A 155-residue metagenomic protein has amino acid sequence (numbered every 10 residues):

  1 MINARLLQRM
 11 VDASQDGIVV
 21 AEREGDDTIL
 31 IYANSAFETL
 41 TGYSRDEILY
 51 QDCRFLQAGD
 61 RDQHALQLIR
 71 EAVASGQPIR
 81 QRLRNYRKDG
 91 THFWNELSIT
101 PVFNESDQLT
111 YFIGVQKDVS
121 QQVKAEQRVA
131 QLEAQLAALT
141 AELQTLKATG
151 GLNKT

Functional and structural regions predicted by a protein language model:
I2-D26, L30-S35, A148-G151: Sensory modules in modular signal-transduction proteins
R5, V123-A141: Sensory-domain boundary/capping and coupling elements
A21, T100-V102, K117: Output-coupling edge of small sensory domains
F37-I48: PAS/PAS-like sensory domain cap-loop motif
L49-D60: PAS-family sensory/regulatory domains
G59-T91: Terminal output helix/cap of sensory domains in signal transduction proteins
R80-R84, D89-S98, F103, I113: PAS/PAC sensory module
Q108-Q121, R128: PAS-family sensory domains
